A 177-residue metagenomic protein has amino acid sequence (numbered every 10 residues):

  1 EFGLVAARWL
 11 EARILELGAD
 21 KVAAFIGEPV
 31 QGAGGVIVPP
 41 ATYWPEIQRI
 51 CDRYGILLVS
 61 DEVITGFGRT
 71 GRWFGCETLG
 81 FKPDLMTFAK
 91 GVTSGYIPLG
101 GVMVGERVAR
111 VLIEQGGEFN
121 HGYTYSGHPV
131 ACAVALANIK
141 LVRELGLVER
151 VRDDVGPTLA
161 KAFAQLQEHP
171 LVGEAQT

Functional and structural regions predicted by a protein language model:
E1-T177: Conserved N-terminal phosphate-binding loop of PLP-dependent enzymes in the Aspartate aminotransferase
